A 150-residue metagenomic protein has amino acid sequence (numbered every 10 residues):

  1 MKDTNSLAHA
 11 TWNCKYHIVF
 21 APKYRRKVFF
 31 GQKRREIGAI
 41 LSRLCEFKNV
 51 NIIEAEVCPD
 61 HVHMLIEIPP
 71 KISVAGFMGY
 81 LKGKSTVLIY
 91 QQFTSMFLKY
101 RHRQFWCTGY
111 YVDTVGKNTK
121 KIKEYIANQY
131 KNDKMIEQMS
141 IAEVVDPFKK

Functional and structural regions predicted by a protein language model:
M1-K150: Basic nucleic-acid-binding interfaces
